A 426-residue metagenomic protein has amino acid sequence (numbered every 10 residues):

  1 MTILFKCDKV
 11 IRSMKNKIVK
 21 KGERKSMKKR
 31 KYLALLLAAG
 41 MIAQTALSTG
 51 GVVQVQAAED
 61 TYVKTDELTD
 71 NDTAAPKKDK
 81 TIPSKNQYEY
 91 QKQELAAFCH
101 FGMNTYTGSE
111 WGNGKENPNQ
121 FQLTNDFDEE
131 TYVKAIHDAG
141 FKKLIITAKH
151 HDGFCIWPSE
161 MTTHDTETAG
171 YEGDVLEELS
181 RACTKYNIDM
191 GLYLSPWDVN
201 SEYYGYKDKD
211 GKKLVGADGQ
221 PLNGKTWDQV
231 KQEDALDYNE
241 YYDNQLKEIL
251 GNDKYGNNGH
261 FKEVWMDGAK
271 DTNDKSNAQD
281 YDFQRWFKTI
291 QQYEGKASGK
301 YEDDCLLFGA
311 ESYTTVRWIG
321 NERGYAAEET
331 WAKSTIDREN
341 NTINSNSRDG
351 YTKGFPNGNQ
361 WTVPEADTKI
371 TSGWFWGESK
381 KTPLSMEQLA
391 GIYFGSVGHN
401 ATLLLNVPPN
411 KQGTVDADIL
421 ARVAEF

Functional and structural regions predicted by a protein language model:
T2-K17, E23: Short, positively charged and aromatic/hydrophobic N-terminal segments
I3-L4, R12, A46, G50 (+3 more regions): N-terminal compositionally biased, intrinsically disordered segments and leader/signal-like regions
F5, K20, Q56, V63-K64 (+1 more regions): Exposed, low-complexity/repetitive linear segments and helix-based recognition motifs, biased toward charged/polar
G22-M27, A39: N-terminal secretion targeting segments of exported proteins
R30-I42: Sec-dependent N-terminal signal peptides
A43-D60: Sec-dependent signal peptide cleavage junction
D60-F426: Mature catalytic domains of secreted/periplasmic carbohydrate-active enzymes
